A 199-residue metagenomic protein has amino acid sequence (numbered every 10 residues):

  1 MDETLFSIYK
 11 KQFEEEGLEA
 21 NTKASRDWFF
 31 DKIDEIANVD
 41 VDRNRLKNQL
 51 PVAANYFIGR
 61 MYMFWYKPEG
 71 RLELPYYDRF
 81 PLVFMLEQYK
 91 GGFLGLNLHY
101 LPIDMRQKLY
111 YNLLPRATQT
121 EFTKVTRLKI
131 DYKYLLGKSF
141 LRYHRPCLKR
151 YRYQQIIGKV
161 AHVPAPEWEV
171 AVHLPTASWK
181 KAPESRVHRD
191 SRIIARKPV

Functional and structural regions predicted by a protein language model:
D2-Y62: Mixed-charge, Lys/Arg-rich low-complexity intrinsically disordered regions
F57-I58, Q88-G92: A short, compositionally biased
M61-E69: Hydrophobic beta-strand signal
F64, M85, G95, V125-R127: Short beta-strand element of the conserved SAM-dependent methyltransferase core
E69-Y77, D104-K108: Intrinsically disordered, low-complexity coil segments
L72-K90: Short beta-strand-centered aromatic/proline hotspots
G91-H99: Short, solvent-exposed secondary-structure boundary/capping segments
L101-V199: Intrinsically disordered, low-complexity, charged/polar segments
